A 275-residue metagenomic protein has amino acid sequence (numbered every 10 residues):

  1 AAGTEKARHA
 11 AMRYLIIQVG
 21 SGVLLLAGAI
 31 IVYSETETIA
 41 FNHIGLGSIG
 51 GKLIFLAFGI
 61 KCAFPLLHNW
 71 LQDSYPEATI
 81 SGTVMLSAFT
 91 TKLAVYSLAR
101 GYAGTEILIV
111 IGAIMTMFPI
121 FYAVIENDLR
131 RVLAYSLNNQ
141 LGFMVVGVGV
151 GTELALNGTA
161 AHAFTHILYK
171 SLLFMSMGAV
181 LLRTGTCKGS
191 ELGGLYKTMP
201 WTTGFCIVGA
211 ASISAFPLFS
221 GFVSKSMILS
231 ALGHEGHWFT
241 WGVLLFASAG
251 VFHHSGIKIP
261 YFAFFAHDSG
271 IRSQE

Functional and structural regions predicted by a protein language model:
A1-R272: Hydrophobic transmembrane alpha-helices and their helix-loop junctions in integral membrane proteins
E275: Conserved small/polar residues in nucleotide/adenosyl-binding loops
